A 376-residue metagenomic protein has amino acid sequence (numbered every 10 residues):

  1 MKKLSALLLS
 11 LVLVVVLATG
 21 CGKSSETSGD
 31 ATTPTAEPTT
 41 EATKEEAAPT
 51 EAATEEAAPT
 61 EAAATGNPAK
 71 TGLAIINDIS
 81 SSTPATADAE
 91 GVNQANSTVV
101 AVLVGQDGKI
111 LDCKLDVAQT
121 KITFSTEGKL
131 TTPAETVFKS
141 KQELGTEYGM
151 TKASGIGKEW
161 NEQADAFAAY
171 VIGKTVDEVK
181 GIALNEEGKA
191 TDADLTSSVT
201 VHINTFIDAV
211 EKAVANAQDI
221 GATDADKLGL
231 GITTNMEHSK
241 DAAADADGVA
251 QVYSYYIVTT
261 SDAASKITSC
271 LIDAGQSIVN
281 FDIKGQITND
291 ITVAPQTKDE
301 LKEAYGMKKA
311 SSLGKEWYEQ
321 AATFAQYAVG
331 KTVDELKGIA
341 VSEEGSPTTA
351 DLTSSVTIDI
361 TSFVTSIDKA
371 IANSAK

Functional and structural regions predicted by a protein language model:
M1-T19: Sec-dependent bacterial lipoprotein signal peptides
L8-L9, G29, E55: A periodicity- and composition-biased signal for non-globular, repetitive helical segments
A18-E37: Bacterial lipoprotein signal-peptidase II cleavage site
T32-T50, T54-T60: Ser/Thr-rich, Proline-interspersed low-complexity disordered segments
A53-N67, G221-A222: Low-complexity, Pro/Thr/Ser/Gly/Ala-rich linker/spacer regions in secreted, extracellular modular proteins
G66-K376: Active-site- and interface-proximal helix/loop "cap" or "latch" segments in soluble metabolic and energy-transducing
